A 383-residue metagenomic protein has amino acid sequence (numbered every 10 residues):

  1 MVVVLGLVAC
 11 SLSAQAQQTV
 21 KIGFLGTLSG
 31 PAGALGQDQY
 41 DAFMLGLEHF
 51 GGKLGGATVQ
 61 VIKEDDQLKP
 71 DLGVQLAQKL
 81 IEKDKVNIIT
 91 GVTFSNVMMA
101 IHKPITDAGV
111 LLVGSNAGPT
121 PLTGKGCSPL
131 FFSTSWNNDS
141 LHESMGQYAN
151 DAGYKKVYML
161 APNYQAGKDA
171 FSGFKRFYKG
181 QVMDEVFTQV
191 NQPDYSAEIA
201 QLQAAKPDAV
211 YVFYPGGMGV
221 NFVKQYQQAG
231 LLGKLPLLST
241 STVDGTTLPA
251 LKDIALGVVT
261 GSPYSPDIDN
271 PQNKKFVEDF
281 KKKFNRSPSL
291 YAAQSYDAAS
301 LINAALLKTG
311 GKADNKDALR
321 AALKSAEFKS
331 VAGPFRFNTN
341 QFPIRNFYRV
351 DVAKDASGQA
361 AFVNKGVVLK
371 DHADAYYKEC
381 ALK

Functional and structural regions predicted by a protein language model:
V2-S11: Bacterial N-terminal signal peptides
T19, A34-D41, H49, K53-L122 (+3 more regions): Beta-alpha junction/loop-to-helix N-cap segments that form part of ligand/metal-binding clefts
V20, A326-K383: Solvent-exposed, acidic/polar segments of extracytosolic/periplasmic ligand-binding ectodomains
G23-M44, E64-D71, T93-N96, L160-K168 (+3 more regions): Extracytoplasmic "Venus flytrap"
D66, V113, T120, V190-N191 (+2 more regions): Venus flytrap/periplasmic-binding-protein-like
Q75, T120-T123, P129-A229, P266-K275: Extracellular/periplasmic Venus flytrap/periplasmic-binding protein
L80, D84-T93, V113-S115, K156-A161 (+4 more regions): Periplasmic-binding protein-like
V223-Y296, L307-A313, F362-K383: Extracellular/periplasmic periplasmic-binding protein-like sensory domains
